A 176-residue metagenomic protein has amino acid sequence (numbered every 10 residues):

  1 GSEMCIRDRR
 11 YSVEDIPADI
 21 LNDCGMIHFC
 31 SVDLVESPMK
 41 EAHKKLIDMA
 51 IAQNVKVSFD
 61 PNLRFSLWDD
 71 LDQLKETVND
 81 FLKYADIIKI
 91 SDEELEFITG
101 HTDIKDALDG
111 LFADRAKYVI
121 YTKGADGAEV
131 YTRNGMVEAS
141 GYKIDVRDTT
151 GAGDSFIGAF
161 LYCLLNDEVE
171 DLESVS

Functional and structural regions predicted by a protein language model:
G1-I6: Short, small-residue-biased leader/transition segments that mark boundaries at the very start of proteins
R7-Y11, L34: A short acidic, glycine/proline-enriched capping/turn motif at secondary-structure boundaries, especially helix N-cap
S12-N22: Short amphipathic alpha-helix with an adjacent loop that forms part of the alpha/beta core around
P17, V78, V146: Acidic, amphipathic alpha-helical patches
G25-H28, I157: Short SAM/SAH-binding signature in class I
M26, V32-G110, A116-Y118, D126-G127: Conserved beta-alpha-beta core of the PfkB/ribokinase-like small-molecule kinase fold
D48-M49, G100-S176: Conserved phosphate-binding/catalytic region of the ribokinase-like
